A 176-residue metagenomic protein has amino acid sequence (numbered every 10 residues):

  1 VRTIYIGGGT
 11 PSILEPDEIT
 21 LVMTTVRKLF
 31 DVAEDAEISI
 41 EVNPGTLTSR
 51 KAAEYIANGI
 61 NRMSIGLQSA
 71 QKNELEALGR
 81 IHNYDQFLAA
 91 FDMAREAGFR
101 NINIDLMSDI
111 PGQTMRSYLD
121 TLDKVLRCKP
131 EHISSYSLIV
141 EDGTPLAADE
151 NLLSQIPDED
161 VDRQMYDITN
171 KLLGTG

Functional and structural regions predicted by a protein language model:
V1-G176: C-terminal scaffold of the Radical SAM
